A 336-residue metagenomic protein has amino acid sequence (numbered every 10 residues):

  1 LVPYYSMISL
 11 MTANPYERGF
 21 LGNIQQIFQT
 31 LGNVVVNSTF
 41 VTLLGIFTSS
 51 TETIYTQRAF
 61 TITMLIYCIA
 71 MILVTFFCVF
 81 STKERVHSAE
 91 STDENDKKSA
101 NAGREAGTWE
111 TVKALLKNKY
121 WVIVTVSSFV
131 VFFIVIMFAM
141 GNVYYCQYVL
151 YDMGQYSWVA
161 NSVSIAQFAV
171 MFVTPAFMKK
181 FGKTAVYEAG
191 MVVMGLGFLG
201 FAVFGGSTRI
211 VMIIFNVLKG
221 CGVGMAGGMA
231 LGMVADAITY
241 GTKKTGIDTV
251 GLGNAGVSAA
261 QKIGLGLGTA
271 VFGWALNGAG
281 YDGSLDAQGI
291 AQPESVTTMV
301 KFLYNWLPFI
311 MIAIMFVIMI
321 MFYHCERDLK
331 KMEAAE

Functional and structural regions predicted by a protein language model:
L1-P3, R209-M229, M233: Hydrophobic core of transmembrane alpha-helices in multi-pass small-molecule transporters, especially MFS/SLC-type
Y4-V143, Q147-M153, V300-L303, P308-E336: Intracellular loop-helix junctions on the cytosolic face of multi-pass helical membrane proteins
P15-I24, M153-G154, G241-A260: Loop-to-transmembrane helix entry/capping segments in MFS-fold secondary transporters and related SLC/MFSD carriers
N33-Q57, L265-V296: Transmembrane alpha-helix termini and helix-breaking/packing motifs in multi-pass membrane transporters
V34, S164-F172, G266: Residue-level signature of mid-helix packing/kink "hotspots" within the transmembrane helices of 12-pass Major
F60, D152-A160, T208, T297: Juxtamembrane helix-start elements in MFS-like secondary transporters
V170-K183: Helix-to-loop junctions at the C-terminal end of transmembrane segments in multipass secondary transporters
V193-S207: C-terminal ends and interior cores of transmembrane alpha-helices in multi-pass membrane transporters/permeases
